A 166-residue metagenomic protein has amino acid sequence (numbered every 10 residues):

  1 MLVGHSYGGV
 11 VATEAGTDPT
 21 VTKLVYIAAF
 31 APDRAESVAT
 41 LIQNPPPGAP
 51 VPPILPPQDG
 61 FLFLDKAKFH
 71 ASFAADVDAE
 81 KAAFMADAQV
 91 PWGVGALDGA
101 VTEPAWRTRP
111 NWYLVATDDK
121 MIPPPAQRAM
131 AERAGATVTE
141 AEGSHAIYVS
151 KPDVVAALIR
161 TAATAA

Functional and structural regions predicted by a protein language model:
V3-G8, A12: Gly/Ala-rich beta-loop-alpha elbow adjacent to hydrolase catalytic centers
A15, I159-A162: Hydrophobic residues on the short alpha-helix immediately C-terminal to a glycine-rich phosphate/catalytic loop
T17-K66, G93-L97, I122, M130: Flexible "cap/lid" loop of the alpha/beta hydrolase fold
K66-D76: Helix-loop "lid/cap" segments that line or gate small-molecule binding pockets
D87-A105: Active-site nucleophile elbow and catalytic-triad environment of alpha/beta-hydrolase enzymes
W106-N111, R133-A136: Short, proline-enriched alpha-helix->beta-strand connector loops that line the catalytic pocket of alpha/beta-hydrolase
Y113-V115: Short beta-strand/loop motif that positions the catalytic acidic residue of the alpha/beta-hydrolase fold
T117-G143, V149, V154, T161-A162: Conserved loop-alpha-helix segment in the C-terminal half of the alpha/beta-hydrolase fold that carries the catalytic
